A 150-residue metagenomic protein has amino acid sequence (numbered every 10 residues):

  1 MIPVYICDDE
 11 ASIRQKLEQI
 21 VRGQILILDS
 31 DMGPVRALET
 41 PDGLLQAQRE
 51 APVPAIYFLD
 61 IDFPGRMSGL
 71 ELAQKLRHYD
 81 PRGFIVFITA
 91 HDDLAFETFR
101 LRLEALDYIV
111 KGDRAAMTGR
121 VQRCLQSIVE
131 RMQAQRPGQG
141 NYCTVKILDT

Functional and structural regions predicted by a protein language model:
I2-V21: Conserved acidic segment of CheY-like receiver
S12, G43, S68: Residue-level recognition of oxygen-bearing side chains
Q15-I25, L44, A73, A95: Short, well-ordered amphipathic alpha-helices
E18, G33-I56: Acidic, metal-coordinating helix/loop segments flanking the phosphotransfer/catalytic sites of two-component signaling
R22-D31, R49-P52, R102-L103, M132-A134: Alpha-helix termini
P54-Q133: CheY-like receiver
Q122-T150: Conserved binding/recognition cores within well-folded domains
